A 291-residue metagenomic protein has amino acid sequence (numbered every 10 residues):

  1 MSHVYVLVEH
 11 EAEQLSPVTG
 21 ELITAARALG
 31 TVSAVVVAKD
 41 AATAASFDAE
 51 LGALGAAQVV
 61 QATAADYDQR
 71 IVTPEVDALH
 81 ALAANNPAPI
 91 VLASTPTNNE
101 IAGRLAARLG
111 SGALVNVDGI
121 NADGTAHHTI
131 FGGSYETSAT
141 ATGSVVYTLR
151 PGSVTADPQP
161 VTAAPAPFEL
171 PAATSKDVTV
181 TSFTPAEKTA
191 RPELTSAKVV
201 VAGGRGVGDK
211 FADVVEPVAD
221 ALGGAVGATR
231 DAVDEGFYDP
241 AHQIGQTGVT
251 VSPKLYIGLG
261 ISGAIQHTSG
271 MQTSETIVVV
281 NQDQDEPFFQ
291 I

Functional and structural regions predicted by a protein language model:
M1-I291: N-terminal glycine-rich FAD/FM-binding segment characteristic of electron-transfer flavoproteins
